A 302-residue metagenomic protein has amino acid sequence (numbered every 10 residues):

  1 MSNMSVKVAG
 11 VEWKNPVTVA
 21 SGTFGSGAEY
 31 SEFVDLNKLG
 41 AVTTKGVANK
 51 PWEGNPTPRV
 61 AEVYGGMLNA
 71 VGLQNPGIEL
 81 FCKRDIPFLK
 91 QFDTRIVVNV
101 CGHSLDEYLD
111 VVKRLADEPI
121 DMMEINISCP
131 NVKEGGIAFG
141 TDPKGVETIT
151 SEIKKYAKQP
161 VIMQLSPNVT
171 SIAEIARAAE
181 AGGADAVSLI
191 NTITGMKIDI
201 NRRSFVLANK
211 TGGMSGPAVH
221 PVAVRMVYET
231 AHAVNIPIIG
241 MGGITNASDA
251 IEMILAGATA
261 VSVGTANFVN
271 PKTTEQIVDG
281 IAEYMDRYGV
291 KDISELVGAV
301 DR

Functional and structural regions predicted by a protein language model:
M1-I96, G102: N-terminal capping/small domains of soluble enzymes
L39-G40, K45, D121, D185 (+2 more regions): Short acidic/polar active-site loop segments enriched in Thr and Asp
A48-E53, C129-V132, T194-K197, F268-N270: Short gly/pro/ser/thr-enriched loop/turn and capping motifs at secondary-structure boundaries
G54-Y64, I198-G212, I254, A266-K291: C-terminal helical cap(s) of enzyme catalytic domains, especially alpha/beta-barrels
D93, A116-P119, A157, I281-M285 (+1 more regions): Structural signal for hydrophobic packing residues in well-ordered secondary-structure cores of soluble enzyme domains
H103-I239, T245-A256, V263: Alpha/beta enzyme core
S294-R302: A short, charged, Gly/Pro-tolerant segment at domain boundaries
